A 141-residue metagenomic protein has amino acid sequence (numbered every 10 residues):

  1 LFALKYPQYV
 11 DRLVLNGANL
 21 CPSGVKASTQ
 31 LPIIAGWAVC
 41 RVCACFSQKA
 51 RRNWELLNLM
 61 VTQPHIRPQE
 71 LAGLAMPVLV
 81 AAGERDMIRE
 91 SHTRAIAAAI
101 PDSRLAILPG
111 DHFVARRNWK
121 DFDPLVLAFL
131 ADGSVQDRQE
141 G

Functional and structural regions predicted by a protein language model:
L1-K5, Y9-V39: Flexible "cap/lid" loop of the alpha/beta hydrolase fold
L4, R94-A95: Active-site phosphate/pyrophosphate- and oxyanion-stabilizing loops and adjacent acidic/basic residues in soluble
R12-V14, L79, R104: A structural signal for isolated positions on well-ordered beta-strands in alpha/beta enzyme cores
A44-Q69, R85: Hydrophobic, aromatic-rich cap/lid helix
L71-A75, A99-I100: Short, conserved loop/helix-junction motifs that constitute active-site signature segments in enzyme catalytic cores
L74, V80-A82: Short beta-strand/loop motif that positions the catalytic acidic residue of the alpha/beta-hydrolase fold
M87-H92: Conserved alpha/beta-hydrolase "acid-adjacent" motif
S103-G141: Catalytic active-site module of serine/aspartate enzymes centered on a nucleophile-bearing elbow/loop
